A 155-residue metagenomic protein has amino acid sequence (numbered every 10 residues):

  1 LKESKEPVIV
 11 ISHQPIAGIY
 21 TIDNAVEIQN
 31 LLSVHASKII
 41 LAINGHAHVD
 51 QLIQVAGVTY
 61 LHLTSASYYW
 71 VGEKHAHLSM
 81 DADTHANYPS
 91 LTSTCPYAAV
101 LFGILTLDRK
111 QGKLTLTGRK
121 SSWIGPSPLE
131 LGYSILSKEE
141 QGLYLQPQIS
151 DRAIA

Functional and structural regions predicted by a protein language model:
L1-T59: His/acidic metal-ligating clusters that form di-metal
Q51-A155: Binuclear metal-dependent phosphoesterase catalytic core
